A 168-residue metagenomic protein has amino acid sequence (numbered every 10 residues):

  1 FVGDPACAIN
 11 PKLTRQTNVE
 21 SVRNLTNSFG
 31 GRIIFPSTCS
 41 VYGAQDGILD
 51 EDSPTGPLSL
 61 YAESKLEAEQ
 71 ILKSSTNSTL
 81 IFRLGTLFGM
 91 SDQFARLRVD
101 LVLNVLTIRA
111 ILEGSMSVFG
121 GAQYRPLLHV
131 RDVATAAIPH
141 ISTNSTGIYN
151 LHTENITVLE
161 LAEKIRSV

Functional and structural regions predicted by a protein language model:
F1-T17: NAD(P)H-binding glycine-rich loop region in Rossmannoid oxidoreductase-like domains and their noncatalytic homologs
V2, V41, L87-G89, V133 (+1 more regions): Conserved sequence/active-site signature of Rossmann-fold short-chain dehydrogenase/reductase
C7, G85-F94, V102-L128: A conserved pocket-lining segment of Rossmann-fold NAD(P)-dependent short-chain dehydrogenase/reductase
E20-L60, L80: Conserved Rossmann-fold NAD(P)-dependent oxidoreductase catalytic core, especially the SDR/UDP-sugar
S21, L25-F29, I71-L72, A136 (+1 more regions): Hydrophobic positions on the long internal alpha-helix of Rossmann-like NAD(P)-dependent oxidoreductase domains
I33, S37-T38, E69-D92: Conserved beta-loop-beta element that borders a ligand/cofactor-binding pocket
S64: Active-site helix of classical SDR
E113-V168: C-terminal substrate-binding subdomain of Rossmann-fold SDR/epimerase-dehydratase oxidoreductases
